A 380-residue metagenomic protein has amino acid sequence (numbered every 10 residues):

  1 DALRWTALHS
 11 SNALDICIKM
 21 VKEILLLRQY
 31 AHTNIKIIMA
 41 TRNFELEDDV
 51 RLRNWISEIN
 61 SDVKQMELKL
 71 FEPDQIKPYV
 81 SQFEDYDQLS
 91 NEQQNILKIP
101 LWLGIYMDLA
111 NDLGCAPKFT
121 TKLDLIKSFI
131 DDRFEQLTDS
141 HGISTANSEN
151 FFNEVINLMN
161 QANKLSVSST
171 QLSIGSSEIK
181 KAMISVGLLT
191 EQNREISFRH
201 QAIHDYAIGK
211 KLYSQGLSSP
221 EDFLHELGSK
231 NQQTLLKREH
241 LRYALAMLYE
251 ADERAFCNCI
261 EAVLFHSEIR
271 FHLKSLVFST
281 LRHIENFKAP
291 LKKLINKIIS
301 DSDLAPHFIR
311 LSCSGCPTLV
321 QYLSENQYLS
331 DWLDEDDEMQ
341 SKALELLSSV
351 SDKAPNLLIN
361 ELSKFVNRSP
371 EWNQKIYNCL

Functional and structural regions predicted by a protein language model:
D1-A2: Walker B catalytic acidic pair
W5-I35: Conserved Walker B catalytic segment
D15-M20, F71, N147, L236: Soluble or luminal CAZymes and related metallo-dependent hydrolases
L25-R53: Sensor-1/coupling segment of RecA-like P-loop NTPase cores
H32, S90, S168, I269-R270 (+1 more regions): Generic structural signal for alpha-helix starts
N43-D49, W55-S218, D222-K230: Extended hydrophobic
K164, Q192, K210-L380: Extended amphipathic alpha-helical scaffold segments
